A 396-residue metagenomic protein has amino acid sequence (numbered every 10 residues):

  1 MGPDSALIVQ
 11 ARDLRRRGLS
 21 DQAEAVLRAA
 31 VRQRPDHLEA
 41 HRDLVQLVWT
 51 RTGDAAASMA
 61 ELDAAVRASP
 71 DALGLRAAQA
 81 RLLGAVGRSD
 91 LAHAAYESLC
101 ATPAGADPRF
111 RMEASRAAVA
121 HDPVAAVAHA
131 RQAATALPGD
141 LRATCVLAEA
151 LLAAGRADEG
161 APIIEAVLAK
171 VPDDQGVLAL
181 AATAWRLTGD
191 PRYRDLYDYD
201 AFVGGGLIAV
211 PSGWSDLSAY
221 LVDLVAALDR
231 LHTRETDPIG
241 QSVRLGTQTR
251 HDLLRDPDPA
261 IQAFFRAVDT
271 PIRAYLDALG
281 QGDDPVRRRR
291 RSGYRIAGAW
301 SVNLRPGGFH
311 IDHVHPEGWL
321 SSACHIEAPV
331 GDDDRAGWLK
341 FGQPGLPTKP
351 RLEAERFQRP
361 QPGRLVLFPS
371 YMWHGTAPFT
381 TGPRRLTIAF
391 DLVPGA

Functional and structural regions predicted by a protein language model:
P3, H37, A72, A106-D107 (+2 more regions): Residue-level recognition of tetratricopeptide repeat
A6, A40, L75, P108-F110 (+2 more regions): TPR alpha-solenoid repeat register
Q10, L44, Q79, E113-A114 (+2 more regions): Structural register within alpha-helical repeat arrays
L14, V48-W49, L83, A117-A118 (+2 more regions): Residue at a conserved register position within TPR or TPR-like alpha-solenoid repeats
R17, R51-T52, V86, A120-H121 (+2 more regions): Structural motif corresponding to the intra-repeat A-B loop/turn of tetratricopeptide repeats
D195-R289, F309: Non-heme Fe(II)/2-oxoglutarate
P259-D269, R273-L367, M372, A377-P378 (+1 more regions): Catalytic core of non-heme Fe(II) oxygenases with the double-stranded beta-helix
